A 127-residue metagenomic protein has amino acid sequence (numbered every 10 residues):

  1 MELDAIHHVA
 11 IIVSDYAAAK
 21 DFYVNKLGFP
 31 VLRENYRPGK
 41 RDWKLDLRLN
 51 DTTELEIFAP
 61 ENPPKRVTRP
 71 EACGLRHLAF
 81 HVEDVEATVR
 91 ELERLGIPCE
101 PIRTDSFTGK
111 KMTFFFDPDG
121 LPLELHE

Functional and structural regions predicted by a protein language model:
M1-A18, L75-F80: N-terminal beta-strand motif that seeds the catalytic metal site of vicinal oxygen chelate
M1-E2, N35, D46-R48, V89-E127: Vicinal oxygen chelate
I12-T53, R94: Core segments of cupin and vicinal oxygen chelate
Y16, V85-E86: Residues at or immediately preceding the N-termini of alpha-helices
F22, E86-E91: Short amphipathic alpha-helices within nucleic acid-binding modules
L32-E34, K40-W43, N62-T68, P101: A short, acidic/glycine-rich surface segment
R41-W43, G74, G109: Exposed loop/turn and edge beta-strand positions of beta-sandwich/beta-sheet ligand-binding modules
N50-E54, N62-P63, V85: Short, charged/polar surface micro-motifs in flexible loops or helix N-caps
